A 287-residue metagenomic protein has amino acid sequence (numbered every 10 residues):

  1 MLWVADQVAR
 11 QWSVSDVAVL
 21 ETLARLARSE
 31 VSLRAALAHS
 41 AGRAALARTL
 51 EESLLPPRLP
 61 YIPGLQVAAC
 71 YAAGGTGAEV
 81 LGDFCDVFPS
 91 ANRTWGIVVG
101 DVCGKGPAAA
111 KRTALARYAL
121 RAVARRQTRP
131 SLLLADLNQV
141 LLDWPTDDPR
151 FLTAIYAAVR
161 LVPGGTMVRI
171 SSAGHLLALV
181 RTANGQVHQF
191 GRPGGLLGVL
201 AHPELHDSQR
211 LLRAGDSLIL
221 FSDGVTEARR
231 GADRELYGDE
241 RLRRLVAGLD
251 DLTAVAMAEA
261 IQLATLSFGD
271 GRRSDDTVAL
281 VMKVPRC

Functional and structural regions predicted by a protein language model:
M1-D6, S222: Sensory-domain boundary capping and coupling elements
A5-T22, K105, E227-Y237, F268-R272: Regulatory loop-to-helix N-cap segments in sensory/regulatory domains that couple ligand/signal detection
Q11-S32, A114-Y118, R213-A214: Amphipathic alpha-helical "output/dimerization" segments
E30, R34-A41: Amphipathic coiled-coil signal-coupling helices
H39-L218, D270-C287: … and, occasionally, acidic/histidine-rich disordered N-termini of signaling adaptors
Q127-L133, L249-A258: Short, charged, surface-exposed loops that flank catalytic or proteolytic processing sites
R213, E235-A247: Divalent-cation-assisted or electrostatically stabilized phosphate/pyrophosphate-binding catalytic cores
A258-D270: Low-complexity, intrinsically disordered Gly/Pro/Thr-rich segments
